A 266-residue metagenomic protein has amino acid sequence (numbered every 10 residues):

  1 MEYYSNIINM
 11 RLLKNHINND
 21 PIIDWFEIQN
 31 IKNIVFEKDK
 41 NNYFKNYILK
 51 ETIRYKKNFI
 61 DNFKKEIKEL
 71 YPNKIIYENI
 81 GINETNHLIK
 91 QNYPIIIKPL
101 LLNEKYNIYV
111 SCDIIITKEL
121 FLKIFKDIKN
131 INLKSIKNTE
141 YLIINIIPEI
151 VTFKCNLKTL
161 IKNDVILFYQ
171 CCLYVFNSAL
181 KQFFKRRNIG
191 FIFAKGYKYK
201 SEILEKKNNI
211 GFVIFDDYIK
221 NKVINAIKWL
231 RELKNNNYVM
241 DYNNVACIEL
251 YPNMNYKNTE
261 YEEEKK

Functional and structural regions predicted by a protein language model:
M1-N138: Metal-dependent nuclease catalytic cores that hydrolyze phosphodiester bonds in DNA/RNA, characterized by
Y3-Y4, Y43, Y47, Y55 (+14 more regions): Sequence-level detector for tyrosine residue identity
C112, E140-L142, N188-I189: Generic beta-strand structural signal
K137-K158: Short acidic, glycine/tyrosine-flanked loop/strand segments centered on an H-E-D-like triad
V151-Q170, V175-K266: Metal-dependent nuclease catalytic regions and adjoining charged, substrate-binding loops involved in nucleic-acid end
